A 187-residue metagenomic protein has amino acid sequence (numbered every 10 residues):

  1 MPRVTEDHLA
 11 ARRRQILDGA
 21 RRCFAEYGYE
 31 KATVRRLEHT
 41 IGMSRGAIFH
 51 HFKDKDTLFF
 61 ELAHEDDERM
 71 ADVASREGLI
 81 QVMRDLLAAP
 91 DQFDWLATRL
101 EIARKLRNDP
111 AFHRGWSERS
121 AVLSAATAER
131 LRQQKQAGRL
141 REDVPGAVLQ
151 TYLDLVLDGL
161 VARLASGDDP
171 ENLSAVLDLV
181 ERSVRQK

Functional and structural regions predicted by a protein language model:
M1-A11: N-terminal intrinsically disordered/low-complexity leader segments
A11-R22, E26, T40, K53-E77 (+4 more regions): Alpha-helical structural segments
E26-Y27, A137: Short coil/turn segments at alpha/beta junctions that flank glycine-rich nucleotide-binding fingerprints
Y29-A32: Structural motif at transmembrane-helix junctions in multi-pass transporters
V34, F59, L79-M83, L96-L100 (+1 more regions): A general structural signal for well-ordered alpha-helical segments in protein cores
V34, I41-F52: Short hydrophobic/aromatic patch on the recognition helix
D91-S117, A128, A162: Amphipathic alpha-helical segments used for helix-helix packing
H113-S117, A121, K135-K187: Hydrophobic/aromatic-rich alpha-helical bundle segments in the mid-to-C-terminal region
